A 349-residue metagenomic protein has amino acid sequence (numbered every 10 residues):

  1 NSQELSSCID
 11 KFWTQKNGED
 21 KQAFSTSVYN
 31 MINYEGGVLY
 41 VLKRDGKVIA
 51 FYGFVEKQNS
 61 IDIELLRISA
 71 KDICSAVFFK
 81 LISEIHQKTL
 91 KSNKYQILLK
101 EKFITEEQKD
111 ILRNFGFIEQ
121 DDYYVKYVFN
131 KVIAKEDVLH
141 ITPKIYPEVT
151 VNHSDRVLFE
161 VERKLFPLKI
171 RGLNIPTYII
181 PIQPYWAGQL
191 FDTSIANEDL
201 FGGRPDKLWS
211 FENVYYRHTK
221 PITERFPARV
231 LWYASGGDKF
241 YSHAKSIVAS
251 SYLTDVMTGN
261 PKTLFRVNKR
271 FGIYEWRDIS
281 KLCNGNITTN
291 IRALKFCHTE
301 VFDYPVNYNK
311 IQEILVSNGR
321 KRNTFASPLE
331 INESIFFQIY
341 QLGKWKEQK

Functional and structural regions predicted by a protein language model:
N1-F24, W186-P205: Short amphipathic alpha-helix that is part of the acyltransferase structural core
V28-V41, K47-A50: A short helix-loop-beta-strand connector motif used in the catalytic cores of GNAT acetyltransferases and, in some
R44-Y52, N59-I61, S242, V248: Glycine-rich phosphate/pyrophosphate-binding loop shared by adenosine-nucleotide-utilizing enzymes
Q58-I73: Conserved acetyl-CoA binding element of GNAT-fold acetyltransferases
I73-L90: Conserved acetyl-CoA-binding loop-helix of GNAT-fold acetyltransferases
K91-K100, I104-P205, K245, V256-K349: Contiguous surface segments at macromolecular interaction interfaces
H218-D238: Short coil-to-beta transition motif at edge beta-strands of beta-rich domains
